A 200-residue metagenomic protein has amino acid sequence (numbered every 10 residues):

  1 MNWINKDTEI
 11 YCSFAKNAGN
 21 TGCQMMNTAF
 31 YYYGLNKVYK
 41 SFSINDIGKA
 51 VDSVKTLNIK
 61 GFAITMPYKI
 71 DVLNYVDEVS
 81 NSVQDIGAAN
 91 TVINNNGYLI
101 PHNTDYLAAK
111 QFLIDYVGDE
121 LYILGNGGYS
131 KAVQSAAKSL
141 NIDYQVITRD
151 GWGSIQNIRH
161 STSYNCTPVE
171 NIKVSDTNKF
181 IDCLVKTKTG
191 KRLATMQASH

Functional and structural regions predicted by a protein language model:
N2-Y116, L193-H200: Phosphate/diphosphate ligand-binding glycine-rich loop within oxidoreductases
K37-Y39, L121, Y144: Hydrophobic anchor at the start of a short beta-strand that flanks the dinucleotide cofactor-binding loop
V51-K55, W152-S161, V174: Short amphipathic alpha-helix with an adjacent loop that forms part of the alpha/beta core around
P67, Y164-N171, L184-V185: Short glycine-/small-residue-rich Rossmann-like dinucleotide-binding loops
P101-L107, L113-S139: Glycine-rich adenosine-cofactor-binding loop
L124, S139-I155: NAD(P)-binding Rossmann-fold cofactor-contacting core
N171-H200: Rossmann-fold NAD(P)-binding glycine/threonine-rich loop
